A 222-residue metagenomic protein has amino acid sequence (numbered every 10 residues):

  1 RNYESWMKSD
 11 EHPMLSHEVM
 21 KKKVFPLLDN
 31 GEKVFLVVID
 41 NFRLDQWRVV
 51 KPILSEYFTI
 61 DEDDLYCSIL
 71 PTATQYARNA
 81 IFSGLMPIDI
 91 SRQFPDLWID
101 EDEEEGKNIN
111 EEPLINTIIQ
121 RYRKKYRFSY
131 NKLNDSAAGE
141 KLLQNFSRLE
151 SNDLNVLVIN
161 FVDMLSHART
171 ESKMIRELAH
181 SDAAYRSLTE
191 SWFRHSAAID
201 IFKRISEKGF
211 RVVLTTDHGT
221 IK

Functional and structural regions predicted by a protein language model:
R1-K222: Feature captures the catalytic ectodomains and active-site-proximal regions of enzymes that hydrolyze or transfer
